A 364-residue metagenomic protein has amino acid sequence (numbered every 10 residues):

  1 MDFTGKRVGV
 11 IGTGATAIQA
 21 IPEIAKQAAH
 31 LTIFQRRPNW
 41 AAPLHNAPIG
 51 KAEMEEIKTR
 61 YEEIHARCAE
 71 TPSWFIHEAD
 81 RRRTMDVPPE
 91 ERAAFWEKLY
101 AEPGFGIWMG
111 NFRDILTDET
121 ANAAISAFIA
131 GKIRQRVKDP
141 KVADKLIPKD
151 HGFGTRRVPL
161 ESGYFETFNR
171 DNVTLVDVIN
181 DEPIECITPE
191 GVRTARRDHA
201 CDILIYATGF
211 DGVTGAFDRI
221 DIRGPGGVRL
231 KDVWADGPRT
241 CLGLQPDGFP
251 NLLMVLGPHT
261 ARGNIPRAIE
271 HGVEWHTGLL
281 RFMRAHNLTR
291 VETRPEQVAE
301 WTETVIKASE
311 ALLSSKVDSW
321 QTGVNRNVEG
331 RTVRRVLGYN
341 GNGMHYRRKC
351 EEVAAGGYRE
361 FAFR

Functional and structural regions predicted by a protein language model:
M1-G5, T13, A28-R364: N-terminal FAD-binding dinucleotide-binding subdomain shared by FAD-dependent oxidases/monooxygenases
T16: Hydrophobic/small residue at the entry helix of a nucleotide-binding pocket
A20-I24: Aromatic pocket-lining residues of Rossmann-like dinucleotide-binding sites
